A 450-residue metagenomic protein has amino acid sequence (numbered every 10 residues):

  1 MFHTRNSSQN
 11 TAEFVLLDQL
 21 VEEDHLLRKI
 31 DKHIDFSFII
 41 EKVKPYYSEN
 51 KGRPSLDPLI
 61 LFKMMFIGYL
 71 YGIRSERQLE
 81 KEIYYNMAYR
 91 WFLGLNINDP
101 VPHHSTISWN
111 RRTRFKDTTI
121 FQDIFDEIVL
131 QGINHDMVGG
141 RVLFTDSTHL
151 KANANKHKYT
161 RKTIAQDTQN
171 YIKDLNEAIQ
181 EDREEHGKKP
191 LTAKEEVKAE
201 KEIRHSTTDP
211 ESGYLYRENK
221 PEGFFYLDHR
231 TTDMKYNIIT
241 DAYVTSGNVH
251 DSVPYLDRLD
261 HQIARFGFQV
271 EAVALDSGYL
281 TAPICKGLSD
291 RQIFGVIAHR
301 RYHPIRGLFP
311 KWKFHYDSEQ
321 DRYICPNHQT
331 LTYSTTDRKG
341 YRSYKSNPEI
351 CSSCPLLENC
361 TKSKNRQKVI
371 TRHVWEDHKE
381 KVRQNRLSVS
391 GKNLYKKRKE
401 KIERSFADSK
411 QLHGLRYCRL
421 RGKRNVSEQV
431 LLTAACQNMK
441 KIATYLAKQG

Functional and structural regions predicted by a protein language model:
M1-R28: Hydrophobic alpha-helical membrane-insertion signals
H3-N6, M65, G72-Y85, L95-G450: Anion-binding and metal-coordination hotspots
N10, E23, F36, D57 (+3 more regions): Generic alpha-helical segment signature
L16, I34-D35, G94, P310: Short, solvent-exposed coil/turn linker segments
E23-F66: Basic, short loop/linker segments at the boundary and entry of helix-turn-helix/winged-helix-like folds
Y89-L93: Short amphipathic alpha-helical interface patches used for protein-protein assembly/oligomerization
